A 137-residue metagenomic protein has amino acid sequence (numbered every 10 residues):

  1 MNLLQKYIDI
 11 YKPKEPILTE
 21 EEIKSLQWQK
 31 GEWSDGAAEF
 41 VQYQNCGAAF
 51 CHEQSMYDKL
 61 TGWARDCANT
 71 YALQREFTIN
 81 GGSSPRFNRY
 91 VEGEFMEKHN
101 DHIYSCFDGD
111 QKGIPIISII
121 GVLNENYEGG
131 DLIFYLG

Functional and structural regions predicted by a protein language model:
M1-G137: Fe(II)/2-oxoglutarate oxygenase catalytic core
